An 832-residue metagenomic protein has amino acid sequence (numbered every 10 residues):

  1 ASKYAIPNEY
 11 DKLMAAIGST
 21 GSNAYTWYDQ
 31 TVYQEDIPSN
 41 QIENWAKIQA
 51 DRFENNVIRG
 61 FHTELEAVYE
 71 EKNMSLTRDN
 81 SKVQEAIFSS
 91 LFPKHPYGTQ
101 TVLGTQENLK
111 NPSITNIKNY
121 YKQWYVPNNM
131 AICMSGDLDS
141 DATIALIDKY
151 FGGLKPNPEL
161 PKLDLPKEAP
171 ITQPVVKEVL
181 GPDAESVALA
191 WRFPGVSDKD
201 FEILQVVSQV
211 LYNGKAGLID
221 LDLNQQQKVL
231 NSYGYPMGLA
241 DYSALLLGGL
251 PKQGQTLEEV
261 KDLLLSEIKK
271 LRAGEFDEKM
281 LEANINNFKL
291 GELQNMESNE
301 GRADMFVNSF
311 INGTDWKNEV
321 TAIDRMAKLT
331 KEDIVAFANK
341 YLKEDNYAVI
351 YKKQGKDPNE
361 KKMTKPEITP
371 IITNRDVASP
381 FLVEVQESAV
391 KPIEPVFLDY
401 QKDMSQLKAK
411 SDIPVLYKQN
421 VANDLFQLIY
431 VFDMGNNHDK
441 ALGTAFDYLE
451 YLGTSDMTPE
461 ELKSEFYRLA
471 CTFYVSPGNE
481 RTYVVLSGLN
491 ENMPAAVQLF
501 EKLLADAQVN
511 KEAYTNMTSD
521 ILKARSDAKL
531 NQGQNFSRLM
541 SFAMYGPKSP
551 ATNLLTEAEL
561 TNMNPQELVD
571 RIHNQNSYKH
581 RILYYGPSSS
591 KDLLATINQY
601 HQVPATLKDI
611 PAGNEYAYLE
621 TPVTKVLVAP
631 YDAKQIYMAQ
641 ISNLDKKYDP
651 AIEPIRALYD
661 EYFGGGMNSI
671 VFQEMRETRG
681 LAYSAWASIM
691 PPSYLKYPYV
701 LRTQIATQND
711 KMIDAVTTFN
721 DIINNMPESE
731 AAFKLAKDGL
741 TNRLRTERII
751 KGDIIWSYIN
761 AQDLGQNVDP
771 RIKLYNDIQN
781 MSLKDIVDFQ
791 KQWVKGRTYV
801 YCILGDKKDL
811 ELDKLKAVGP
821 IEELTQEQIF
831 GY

Functional and structural regions predicted by a protein language model:
A1-D51, K82-E107, N129-S135, A184-G195 (+12 more regions): M16 family metallopeptidases and their MPP-like homologs
A1-E9, Q34-I37, E43, K47-A50 (+11 more regions): His/Glu-rich zincin catalytic helix
N56-L65, Q508-T515: Short secondary-structure capping/junction motifs at helix and strand boundaries
Y69, M74-L76: Carboxylate/His-rich catalytic cores and anion/metal-binding grooves
L109-S113, I117, L560-M563, L568: Alpha-helical scaffold elements lining the catalytic groove of polysaccharide deacetylases
K331, K340-Y347: Extended, domain-scale alpha-helical bundle/helix-rich regions
E332-A336, E567, Q779-D788: A short, acidic, amphipathic alpha-helical segment used as a generic capping/interface helix at domain edges
A338-Y341, F789-Q792: Short proline/glycine-enriched turn/loop segments at secondary-structure junctions
